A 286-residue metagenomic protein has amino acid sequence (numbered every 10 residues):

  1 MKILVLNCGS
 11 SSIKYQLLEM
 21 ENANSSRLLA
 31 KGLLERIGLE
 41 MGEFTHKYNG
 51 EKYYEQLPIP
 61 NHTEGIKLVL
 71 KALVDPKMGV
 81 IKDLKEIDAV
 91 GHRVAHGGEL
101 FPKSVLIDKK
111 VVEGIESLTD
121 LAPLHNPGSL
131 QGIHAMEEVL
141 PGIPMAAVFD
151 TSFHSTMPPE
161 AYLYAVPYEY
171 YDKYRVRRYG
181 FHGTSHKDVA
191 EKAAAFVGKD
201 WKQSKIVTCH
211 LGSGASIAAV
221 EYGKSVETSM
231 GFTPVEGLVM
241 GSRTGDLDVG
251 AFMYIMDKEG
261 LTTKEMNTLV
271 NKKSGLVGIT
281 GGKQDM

Functional and structural regions predicted by a protein language model:
M1, L84, Q131, L140-G142 (+2 more regions): Non-transmembrane, aqueous-exposed alpha-helical and coiled segments at domain scale
I3, S12-P60, G231: Short glycine-rich, Thr/Ser-proximal phosphate-binding strand/loop in the N-terminal lobe of ATP-dependent enzymes
E40-D88, G132-H134: Conserved active-site "lid/cap" helical segment
L73, K77-H125, A146, F153-A161: Short beta-strand-loop/turn "lid" adjacent to the catalytic site in phosphate-handling enzymes
H92, P123-N126, P144-F149, V207-C209 (+2 more regions): General beta-strand structural signal in soluble alpha/beta enzymes
F153-I255: Glycine-rich phosphate-binding loop of actin/hexokinase-like ATP-binding domains
E259-M286: A mobile "lid/hinge" subdomain adjacent to the ATP/sugar-phosphate binding pocket shared across diverse ATP-dependent
